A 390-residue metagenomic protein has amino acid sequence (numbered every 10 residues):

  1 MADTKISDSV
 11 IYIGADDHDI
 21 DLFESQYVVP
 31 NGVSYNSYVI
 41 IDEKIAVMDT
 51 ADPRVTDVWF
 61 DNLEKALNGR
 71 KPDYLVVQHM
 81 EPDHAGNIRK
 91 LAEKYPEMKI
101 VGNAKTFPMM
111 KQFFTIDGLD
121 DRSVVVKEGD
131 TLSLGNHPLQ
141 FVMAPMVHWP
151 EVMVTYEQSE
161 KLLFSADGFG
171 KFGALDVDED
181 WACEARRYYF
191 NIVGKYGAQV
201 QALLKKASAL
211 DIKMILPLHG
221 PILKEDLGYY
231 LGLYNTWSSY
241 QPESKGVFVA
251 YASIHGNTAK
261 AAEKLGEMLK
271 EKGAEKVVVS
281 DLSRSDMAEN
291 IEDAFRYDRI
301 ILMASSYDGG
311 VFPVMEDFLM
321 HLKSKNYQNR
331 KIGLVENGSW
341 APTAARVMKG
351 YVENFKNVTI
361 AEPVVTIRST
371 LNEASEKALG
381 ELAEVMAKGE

Functional and structural regions predicted by a protein language model:
D3-E64, V154-E157, K161-S165, T258: Conserved beta-strand hairpin/beta-sheet module of binuclear metal-dependent hydrolase folds, prominently
T4-D8, G102-V152, Y196-L204: Metallo-beta-lactamase
E43, R54-V101: Active-site metal-binding motif and surrounding structural segment of the metallo-beta-lactamase
M48-T50, P72-M80, I100-N103, L163-D167 (+1 more regions): Active-site neighborhood of phospho(di)ester-bond hydrolases with catalytic His/Asp-centered motifs
N87, D286-N290: Short acidic active-site motifs
H148, V152, G168-K195, S238-E243: Active-site-proximal loop/helix segment associated with metal-binding centers of metalloenzymes
L175-I215, H219-I222, K264-S280, N290-E390: FMN-binding flavodoxin-like domain, especially the glycine-rich phosphate-binding loop
M214-E243: Short N-terminal or domain-adjacent regulatory/targeting segments
